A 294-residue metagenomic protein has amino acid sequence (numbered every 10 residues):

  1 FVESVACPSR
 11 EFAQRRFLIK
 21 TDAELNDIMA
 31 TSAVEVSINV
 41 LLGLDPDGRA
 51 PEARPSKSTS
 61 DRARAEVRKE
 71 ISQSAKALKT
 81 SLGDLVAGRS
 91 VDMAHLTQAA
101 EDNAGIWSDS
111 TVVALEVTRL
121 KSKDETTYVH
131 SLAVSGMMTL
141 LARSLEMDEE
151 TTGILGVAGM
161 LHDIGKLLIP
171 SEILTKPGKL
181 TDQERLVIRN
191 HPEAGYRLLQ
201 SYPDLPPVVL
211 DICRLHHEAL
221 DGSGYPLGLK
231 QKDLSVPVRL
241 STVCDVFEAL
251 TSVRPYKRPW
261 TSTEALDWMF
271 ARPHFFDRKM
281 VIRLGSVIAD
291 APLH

Functional and structural regions predicted by a protein language model:
F1-K121, E125-T126: Non-catalytic interface/linker regions that flank or bridge core catalytic/transmembrane domains
S74-H294: Histidine- and acidic-residue-rich, metal-dependent catalytic cores
